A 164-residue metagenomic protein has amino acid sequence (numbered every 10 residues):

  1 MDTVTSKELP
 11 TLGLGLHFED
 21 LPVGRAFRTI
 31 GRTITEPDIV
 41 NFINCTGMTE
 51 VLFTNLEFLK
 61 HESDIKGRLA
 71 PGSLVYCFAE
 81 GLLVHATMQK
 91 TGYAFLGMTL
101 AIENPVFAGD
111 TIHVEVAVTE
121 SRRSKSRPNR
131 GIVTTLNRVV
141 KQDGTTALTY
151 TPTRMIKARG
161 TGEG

Functional and structural regions predicted by a protein language model:
M1-P22, I102-T111, E115-G164: HotDog/MaoC-like acyl-thioester-processing domains
D2-G97, R159-G164: Hot-dog-fold acyl-thioester-processing enzymes
